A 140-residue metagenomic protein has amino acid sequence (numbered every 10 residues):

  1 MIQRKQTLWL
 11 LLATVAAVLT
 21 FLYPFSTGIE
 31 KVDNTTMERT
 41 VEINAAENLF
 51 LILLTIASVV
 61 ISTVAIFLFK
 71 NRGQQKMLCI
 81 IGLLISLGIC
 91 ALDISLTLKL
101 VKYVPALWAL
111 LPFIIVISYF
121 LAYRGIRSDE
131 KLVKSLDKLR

Functional and structural regions predicted by a protein language model:
M1-I2, Q6, I43, R72-Q75 (+1 more regions): Membrane-interface extramembranous regions at the lipid-water interface
I2-Q3, L8, T14-A57: Interfacial loop at the N-terminal end of multi-pass membrane proteins
L8-L19, L53-T63, I81-G88, L110-I117: Lipid-exposed faces of alpha-helical membrane segments in multi-pass integral membrane proteins
T20-P24, A65, C90-T97, Y119: Structural signal for membrane-spanning alpha-helices in multi-pass inner-membrane proteins, emphasizing helix cores
R39-D93: The feature represents the first ordered module of a protein
L83-L110: Hydrophobic alpha-helical transmembrane segments of integral membrane proteins
V104-S128: Alpha-helical membrane-associated segments of multi-pass integral membrane proteins
A122-R140: Cytosolic juxtamembrane helix at the C-terminal end of the final transmembrane segment
